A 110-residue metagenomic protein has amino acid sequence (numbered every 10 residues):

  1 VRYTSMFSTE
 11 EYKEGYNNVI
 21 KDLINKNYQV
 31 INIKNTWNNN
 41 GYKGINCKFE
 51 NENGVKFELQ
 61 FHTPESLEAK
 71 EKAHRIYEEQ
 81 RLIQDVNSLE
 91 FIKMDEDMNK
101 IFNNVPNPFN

Functional and structural regions predicted by a protein language model:
V1-N110: Long beta-strand-rich cores associated with HINT superfamily self-processing modules
